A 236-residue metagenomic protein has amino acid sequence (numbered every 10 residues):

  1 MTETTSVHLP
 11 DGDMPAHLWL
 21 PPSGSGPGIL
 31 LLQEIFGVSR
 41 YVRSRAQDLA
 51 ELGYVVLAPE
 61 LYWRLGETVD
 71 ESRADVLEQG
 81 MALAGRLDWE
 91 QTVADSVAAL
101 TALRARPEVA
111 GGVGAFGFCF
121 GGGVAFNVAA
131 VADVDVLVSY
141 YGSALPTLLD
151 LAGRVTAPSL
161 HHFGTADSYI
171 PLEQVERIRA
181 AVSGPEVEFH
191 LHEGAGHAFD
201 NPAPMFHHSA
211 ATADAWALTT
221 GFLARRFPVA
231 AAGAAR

Functional and structural regions predicted by a protein language model:
M1-R236: N-terminal cap/leader regions of alpha/beta-hydrolase-fold enzymes, predominantly small-molecule hydrolases
